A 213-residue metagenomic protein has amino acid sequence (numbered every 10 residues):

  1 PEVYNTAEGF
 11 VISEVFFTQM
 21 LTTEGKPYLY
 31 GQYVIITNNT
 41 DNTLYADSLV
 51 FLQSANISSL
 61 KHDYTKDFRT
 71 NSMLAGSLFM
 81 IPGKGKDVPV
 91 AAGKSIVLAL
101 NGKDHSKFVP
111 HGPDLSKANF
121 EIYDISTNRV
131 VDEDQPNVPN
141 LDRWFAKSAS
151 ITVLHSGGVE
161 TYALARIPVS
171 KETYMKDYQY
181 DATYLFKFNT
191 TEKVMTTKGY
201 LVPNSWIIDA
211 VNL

Functional and structural regions predicted by a protein language model:
V3-L213: Activation on beta-sandwich/Ig-like modules and their edge loops
